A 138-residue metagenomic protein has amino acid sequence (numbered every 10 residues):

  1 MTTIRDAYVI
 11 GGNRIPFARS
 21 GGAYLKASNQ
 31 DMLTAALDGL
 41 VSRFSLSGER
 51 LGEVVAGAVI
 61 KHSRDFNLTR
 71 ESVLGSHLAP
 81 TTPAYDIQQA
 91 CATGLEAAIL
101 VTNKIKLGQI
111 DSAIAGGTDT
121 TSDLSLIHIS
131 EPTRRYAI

Functional and structural regions predicted by a protein language model:
M1-A18: N-terminal amphipathic/basic leader segments beginning at the initiator methionine
M1-T3, F44, T102, I127: Terminal domain-initiation and capping elements
I15-D38, S42, G57-K61, Y85-I99 (+1 more regions): Active-site pocket-shaping loop/turn-to-helix segments
S47-E53, T81-P83, D111-A113: Short acidic capping loops at alpha-helix termini that bridge into adjacent secondary structure
A58-D111: Conserved catalytic cysteine-centered active-site region of acyl-thioester-dependent Claisen-condensing enzymes
G117-S125: Acyl-CoA/ACP chain-elongation machinery
I127-I138: Single conserved hydrophobic/aromatic residue that forms the stacking wall/gate of nucleotide- or nucleobase-binding
